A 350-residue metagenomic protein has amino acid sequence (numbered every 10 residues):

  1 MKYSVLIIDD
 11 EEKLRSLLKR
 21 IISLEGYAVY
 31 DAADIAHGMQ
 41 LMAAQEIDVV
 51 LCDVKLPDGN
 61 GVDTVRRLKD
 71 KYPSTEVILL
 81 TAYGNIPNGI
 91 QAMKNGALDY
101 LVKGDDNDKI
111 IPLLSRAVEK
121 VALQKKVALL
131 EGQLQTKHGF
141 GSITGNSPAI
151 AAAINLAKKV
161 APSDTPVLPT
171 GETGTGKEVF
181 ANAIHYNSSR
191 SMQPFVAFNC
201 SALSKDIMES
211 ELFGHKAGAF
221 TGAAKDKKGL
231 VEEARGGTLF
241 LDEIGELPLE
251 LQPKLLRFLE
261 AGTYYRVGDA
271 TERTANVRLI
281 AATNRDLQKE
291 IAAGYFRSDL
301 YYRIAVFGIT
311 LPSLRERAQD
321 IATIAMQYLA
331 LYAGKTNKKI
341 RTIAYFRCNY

Functional and structural regions predicted by a protein language model:
D9, D53, T81, E243: Active-site residues of response regulator receiver
E12-Y30: Two-component/phosphorelay signaling modules centered on CheY-like receiver
D31-V49: Acidic, metal-coordinating helix/loop segments flanking the phosphotransfer/catalytic sites of two-component signaling
D34, N60-D63: Acidic catalytic/metal-coordinating carboxylates
D105, L156-T221, E232-P248, S313-A318: Conserved post-Walker A coupling segment in P-loop NTPases
D108, S188-Q193, G268-R278, D286-Y350: Nucleotide-binding/hydrolysis machinery
D108-E172, E178: Flexible nucleotide-interacting loop at or near the entrance of a catalytic core
